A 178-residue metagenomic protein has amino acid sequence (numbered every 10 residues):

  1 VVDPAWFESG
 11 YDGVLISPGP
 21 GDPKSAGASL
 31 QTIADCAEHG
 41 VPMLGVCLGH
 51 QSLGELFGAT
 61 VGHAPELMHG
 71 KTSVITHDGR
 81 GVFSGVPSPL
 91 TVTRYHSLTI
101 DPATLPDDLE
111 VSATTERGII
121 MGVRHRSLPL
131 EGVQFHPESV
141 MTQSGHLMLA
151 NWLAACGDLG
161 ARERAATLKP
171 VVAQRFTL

Functional and structural regions predicted by a protein language model:
V2-Y11, T104: Short amphipathic alpha-helix with an adjacent loop that forms part of the alpha/beta core around
E8-G85, P89, L149-A150: Cysteine-nucleophile active-site neighborhood
L15-S17, R94, E131-Q134: Short beta-strands and strand-loop turn motifs
M43, L105, P129-E131, R164: Structured catalytic cores of enzymes that bind and process phosphorylated ligands/cofactors
T72-V74, I120-G122, G132: Conserved hydrophobic/aromatic beta-strand scaffold that supports enzyme active sites
G81-S127: Catalytic beta-strand/loop cores that center a nucleophilic Ser/Cys/Thr and support acyl-enzyme chemistry
Y95-L98, Q134-T142: Glycine-rich phosphate/pyrophosphate-binding beta-alpha loops
V140-L178: Acyltransferase
